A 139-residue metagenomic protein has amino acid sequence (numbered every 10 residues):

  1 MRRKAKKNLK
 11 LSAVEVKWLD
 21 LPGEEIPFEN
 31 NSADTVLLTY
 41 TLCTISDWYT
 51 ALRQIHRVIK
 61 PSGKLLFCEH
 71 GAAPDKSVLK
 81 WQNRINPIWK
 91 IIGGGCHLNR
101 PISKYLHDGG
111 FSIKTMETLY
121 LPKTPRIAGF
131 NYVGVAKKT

Functional and structural regions predicted by a protein language model:
M1-E25: Class I SAM-dependent methyltransferase SAM/SAH-binding core
L21-V36: A short acidic, Gly/Pro-enriched loop at the edge of an enzyme's catalytic core that lines a small-molecule cofactor
D34-D47: A short SAM/SAH-binding and catalytic strip from SAM-dependent methyltransferases
Y49-P61: A short glycine-rich, Lys/Arg-flanked "PGG" loop and its adjoining helix->strand segment in the class I
S62-H70: Conserved beta-strand signature within the Rossmann-like core of class I S-adenosyl-L-methionine
E69-D75, L121: Short "lid" loop at the C-terminus of a central beta-strand within the Rossmann-like core of SAM-dependent
G94-G110: Short alpha-helix
F111-K114, T118-T139: Core SAM-dependent methyltransferase catalytic element
